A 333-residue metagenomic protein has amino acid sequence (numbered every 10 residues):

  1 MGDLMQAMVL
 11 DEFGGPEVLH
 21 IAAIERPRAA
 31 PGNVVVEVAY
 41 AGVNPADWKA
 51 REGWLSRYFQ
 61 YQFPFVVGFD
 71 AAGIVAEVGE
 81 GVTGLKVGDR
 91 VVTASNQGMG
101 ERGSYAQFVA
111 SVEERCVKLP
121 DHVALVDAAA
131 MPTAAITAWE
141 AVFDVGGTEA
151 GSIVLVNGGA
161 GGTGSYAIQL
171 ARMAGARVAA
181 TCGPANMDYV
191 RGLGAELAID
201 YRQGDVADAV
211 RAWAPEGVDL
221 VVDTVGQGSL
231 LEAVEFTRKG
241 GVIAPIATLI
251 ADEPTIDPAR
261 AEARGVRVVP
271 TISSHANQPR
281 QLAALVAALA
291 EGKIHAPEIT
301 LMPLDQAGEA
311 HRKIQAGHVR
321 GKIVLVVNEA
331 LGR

Functional and structural regions predicted by a protein language model:
G2-M5, P279-R333: C-terminal hydrophobic helical "lid"/dimerization subdomain of Rossmann-like NAD(P)H-dependent oxidoreductases
E25-V43, L55-Q97: Glycine-rich beta-strand-centered segment in the early N-terminal region that forms part of a ligand/cofactor-binding
Q60, G84, A94-G158: NAD(P)H dinucleotide-binding glycine-rich loop of Rossmann-like/cofactor-binding domains, especially the beta1-alpha1
E80-G81, V178-Y189, V225-L230, T248-P254: Short glycine/proline-centered loop/turn elements that form peptide/ligand docking sites
A129-Q203: Mid-domain Rossmann-like dinucleotide-binding core that forms the NAD(H)/NADP(H) cofactor-binding site
D205-E216: Short amphipathic alpha-helix with an adjacent loop that forms part of the alpha/beta core around
Q227-I294, V327-R333: Glycine-rich phosphate-binding loop and adjacent beta-alpha segment of Rossmann(oid) nucleotide-cofactor-binding
